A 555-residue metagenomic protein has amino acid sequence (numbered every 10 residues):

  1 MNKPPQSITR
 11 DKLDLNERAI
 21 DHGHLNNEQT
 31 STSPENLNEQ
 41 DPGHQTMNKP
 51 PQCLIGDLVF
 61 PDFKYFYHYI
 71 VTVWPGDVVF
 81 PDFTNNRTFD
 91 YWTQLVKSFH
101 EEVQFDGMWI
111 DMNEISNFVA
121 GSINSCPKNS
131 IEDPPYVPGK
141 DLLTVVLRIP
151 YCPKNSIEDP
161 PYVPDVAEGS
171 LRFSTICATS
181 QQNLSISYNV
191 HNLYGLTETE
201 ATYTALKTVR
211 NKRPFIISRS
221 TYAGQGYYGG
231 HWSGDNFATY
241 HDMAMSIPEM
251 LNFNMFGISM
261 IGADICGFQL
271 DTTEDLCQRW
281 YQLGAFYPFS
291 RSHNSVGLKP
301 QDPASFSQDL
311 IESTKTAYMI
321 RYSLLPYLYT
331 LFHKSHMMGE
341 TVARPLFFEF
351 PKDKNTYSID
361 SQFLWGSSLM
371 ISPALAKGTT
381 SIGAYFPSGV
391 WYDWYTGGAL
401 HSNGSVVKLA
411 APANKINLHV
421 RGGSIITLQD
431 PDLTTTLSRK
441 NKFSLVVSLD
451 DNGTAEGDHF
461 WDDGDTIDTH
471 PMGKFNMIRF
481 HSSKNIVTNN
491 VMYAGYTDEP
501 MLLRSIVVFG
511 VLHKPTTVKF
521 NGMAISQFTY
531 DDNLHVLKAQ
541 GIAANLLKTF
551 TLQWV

Functional and structural regions predicted by a protein language model:
M1, P5, R10-E28, S33-R421: Catalytic-domain carbohydrate-binding cleft regions of carbohydrate-active enzymes
K64-Y65, K377, R479-I486, T529-H535 (+1 more regions): Short, ordered beta-strand-loop transition motifs
V119, Q225, T380, D393 (+4 more regions): Intrinsically disordered, low-complexity acidic/polar segments
S361-Q362, G383, M477-R479, Q527: Short, surface-exposed charged micro-motifs
W394-A413, T517-Q540: Solvent-exposed beta-strand/loop surfaces of large extracellular or lumenal domains
V420-M523, A539-L546, W554-V555: Accessory, solvent-exposed terminal regions and/or long lumenal/extracellular loops of proteins
